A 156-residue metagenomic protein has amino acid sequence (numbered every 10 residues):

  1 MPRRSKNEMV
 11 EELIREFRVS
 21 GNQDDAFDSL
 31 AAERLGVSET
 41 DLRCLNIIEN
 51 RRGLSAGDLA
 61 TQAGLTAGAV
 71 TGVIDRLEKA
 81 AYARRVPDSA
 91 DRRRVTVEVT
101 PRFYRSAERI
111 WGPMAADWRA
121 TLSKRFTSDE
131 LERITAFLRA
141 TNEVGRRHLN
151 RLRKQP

Functional and structural regions predicted by a protein language model:
M1-L35: N-terminal leader segment of winged-helix/HTH proteins
M1-R4, S128-P156: C-terminal regulatory/oligomerization modules of transcriptional regulators
R4, E8, L35, E39 (+6 more regions): Residues at secondary-structure transition points
F17-F27, A63, S106, I110-L122 (+2 more regions): Alpha-helical linker/hinge and terminal dimerization helices associated with HTH transcriptional regulators
F27-T66: N-terminal helix-turn-helix DNA-binding core of bacterial DNA-binding proteins
R52-V95: Canonical helix-turn-helix DNA-binding module
E78-E132: Charged, amphipathic alpha-helical coiled-coil/dimerization segments
